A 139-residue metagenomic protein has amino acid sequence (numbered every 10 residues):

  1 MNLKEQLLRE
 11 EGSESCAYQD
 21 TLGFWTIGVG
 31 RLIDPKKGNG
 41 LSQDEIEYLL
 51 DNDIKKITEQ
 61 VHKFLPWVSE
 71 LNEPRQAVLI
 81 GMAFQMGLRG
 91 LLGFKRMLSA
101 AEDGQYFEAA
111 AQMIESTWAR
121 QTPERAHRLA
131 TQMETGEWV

Functional and structural regions predicted by a protein language model:
M1-C16, L22, R31-K36, E45-N52 (+2 more regions): Long, amphipathic alpha-helical surface segments
T21-F24, Q76: A structure-centric signal for secondary-structure junctions around beta-strands
N39: Basic/aromatic DNA-contact patch characteristic of tyrosine site-specific recombinases
V68-K95: Mid-chain, well-packed structural core segment of small domains
